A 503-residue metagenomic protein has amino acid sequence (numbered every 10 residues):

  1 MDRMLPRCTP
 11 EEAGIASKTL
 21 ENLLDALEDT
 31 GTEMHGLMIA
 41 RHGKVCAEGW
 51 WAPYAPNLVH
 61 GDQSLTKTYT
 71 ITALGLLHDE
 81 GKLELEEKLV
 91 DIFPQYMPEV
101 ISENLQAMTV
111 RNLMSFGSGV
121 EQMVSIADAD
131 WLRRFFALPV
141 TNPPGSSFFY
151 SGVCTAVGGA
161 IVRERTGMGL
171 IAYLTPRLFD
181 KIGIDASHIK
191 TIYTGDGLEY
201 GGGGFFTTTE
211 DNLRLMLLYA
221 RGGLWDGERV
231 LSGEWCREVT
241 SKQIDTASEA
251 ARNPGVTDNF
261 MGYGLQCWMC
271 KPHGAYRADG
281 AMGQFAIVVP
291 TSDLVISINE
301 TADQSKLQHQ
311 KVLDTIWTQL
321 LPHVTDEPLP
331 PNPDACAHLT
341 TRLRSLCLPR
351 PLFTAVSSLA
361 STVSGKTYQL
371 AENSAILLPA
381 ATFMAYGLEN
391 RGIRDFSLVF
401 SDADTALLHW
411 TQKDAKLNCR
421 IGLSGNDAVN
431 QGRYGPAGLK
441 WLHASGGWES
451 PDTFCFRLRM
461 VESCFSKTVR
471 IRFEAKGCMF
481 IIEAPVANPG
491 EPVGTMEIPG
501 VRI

Functional and structural regions predicted by a protein language model:
T19-A55, L85, G183, D293-I296: A short, well-structured edge-of-sheet supersecondary motif
G43, H60-E86, L113, V157-V162 (+1 more regions): Active-site SXXK
G61, E80-S118, A137, T166-G202 (+1 more regions): Active-site helix/loop module of the DD-peptidase/beta-lactamase fold, centered on the serine-lysine SxxK catalytic
F116, C154-I161, G201-L224, C236 (+1 more regions): Active-site-proximal alpha-helical segments within enzyme catalytic domains
F179-S241: Active-site-proximal binding-pocket segments
A186-I189, R237-N299: Active-site Gly/Thr loop motif
G280-P351: Structured C-terminal helix/loop/strand segments within mature extracytoplasmic catalytic/sensor domains
P333-I503: Peripheral terminal and inter-domain segments
